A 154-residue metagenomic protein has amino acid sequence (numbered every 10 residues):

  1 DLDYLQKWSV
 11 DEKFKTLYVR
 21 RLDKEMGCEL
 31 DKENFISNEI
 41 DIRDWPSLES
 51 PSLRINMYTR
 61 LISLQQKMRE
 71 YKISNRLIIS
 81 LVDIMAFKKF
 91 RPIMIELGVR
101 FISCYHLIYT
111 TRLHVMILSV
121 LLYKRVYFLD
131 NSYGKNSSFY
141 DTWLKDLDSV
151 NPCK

Functional and structural regions predicted by a protein language model:
D1-K154: Active-site anion-handling motifs in enzyme catalytic cores
